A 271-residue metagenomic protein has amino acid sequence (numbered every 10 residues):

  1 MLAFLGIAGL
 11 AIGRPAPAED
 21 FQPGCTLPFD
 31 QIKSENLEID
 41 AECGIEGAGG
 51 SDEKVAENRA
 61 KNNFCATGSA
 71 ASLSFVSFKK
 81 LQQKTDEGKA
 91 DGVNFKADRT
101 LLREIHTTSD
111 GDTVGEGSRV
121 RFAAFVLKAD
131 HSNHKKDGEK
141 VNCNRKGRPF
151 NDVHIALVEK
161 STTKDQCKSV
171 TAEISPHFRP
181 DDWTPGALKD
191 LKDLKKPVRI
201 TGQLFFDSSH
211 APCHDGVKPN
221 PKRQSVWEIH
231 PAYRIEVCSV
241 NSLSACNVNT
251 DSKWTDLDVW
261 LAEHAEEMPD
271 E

Functional and structural regions predicted by a protein language model:
M1-A11: Bacterial N-terminal signal peptides
I12-A18: Sec/Tat signal peptide C-region and signal peptidase I cleavage site
A18-E271: OB-fold and OB-like single-stranded nucleic-acid-recognition modules and their adjacent interaction interfaces
